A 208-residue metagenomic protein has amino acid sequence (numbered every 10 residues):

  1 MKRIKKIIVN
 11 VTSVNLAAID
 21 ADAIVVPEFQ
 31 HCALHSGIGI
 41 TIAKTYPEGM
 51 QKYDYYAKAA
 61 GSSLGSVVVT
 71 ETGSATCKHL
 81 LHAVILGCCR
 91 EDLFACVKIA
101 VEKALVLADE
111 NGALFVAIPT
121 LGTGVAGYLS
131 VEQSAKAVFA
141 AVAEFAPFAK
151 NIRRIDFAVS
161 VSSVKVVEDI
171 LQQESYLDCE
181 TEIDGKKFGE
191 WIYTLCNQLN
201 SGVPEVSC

Functional and structural regions predicted by a protein language model:
M1-N111: Glycine-/small-residue-enriched capping loops at alpha/beta junctions
L86-V206: Phosphate/ribose-phosphate-bearing ligand recognition and processing surfaces, centered on ADP-ribose/NAD(+/P+) systems
